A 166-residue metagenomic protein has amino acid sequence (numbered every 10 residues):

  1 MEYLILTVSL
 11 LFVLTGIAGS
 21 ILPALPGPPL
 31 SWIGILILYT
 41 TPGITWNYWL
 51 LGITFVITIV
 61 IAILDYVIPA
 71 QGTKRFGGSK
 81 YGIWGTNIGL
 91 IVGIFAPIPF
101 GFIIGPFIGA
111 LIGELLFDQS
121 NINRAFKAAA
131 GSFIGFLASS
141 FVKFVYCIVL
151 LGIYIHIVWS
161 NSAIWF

Functional and structural regions predicted by a protein language model:
M1-L11: Feature marks short, highly hydrophobic, charge-poor N-terminal signal-anchor/signal peptide-like helices that anchor
L10-L14, W32, K80-I88: Hydrophobic alpha-helical segments embedded in the membrane of multi-pass proteins
F12-L30, L90-F100: Transmembrane alpha-helix interface/packing and boundary motifs in multi-pass membrane proteins, characterized by
G16, L38, I57-Y66, G93-I94 (+2 more regions): Alpha-helical transmembrane segments of multi-pass membrane proteins
L30-W46, I88-A96, I108-F117: Interfacial segments of multi-pass membrane proteins
W49, I53, I57-I94: Helix-adjacent hinge/juxtasegments
A130-V145: Individual transmembrane alpha-helices with interfacial aromatic-anchor signatures
G152-F166: Juxtamembrane boundary at the C-terminal end of a transmembrane helix
